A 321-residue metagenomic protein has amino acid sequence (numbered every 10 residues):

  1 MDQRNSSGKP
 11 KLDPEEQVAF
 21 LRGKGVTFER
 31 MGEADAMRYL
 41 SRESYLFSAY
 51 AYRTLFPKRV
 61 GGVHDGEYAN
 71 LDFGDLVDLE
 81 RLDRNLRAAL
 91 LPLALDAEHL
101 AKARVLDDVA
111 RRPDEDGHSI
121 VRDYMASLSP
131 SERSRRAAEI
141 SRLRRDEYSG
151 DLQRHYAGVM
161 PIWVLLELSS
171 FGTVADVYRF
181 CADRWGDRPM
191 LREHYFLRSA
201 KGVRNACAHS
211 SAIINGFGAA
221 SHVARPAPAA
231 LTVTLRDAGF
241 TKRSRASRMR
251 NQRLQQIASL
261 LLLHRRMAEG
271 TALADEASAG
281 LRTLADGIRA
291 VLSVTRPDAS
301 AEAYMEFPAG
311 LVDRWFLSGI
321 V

Functional and structural regions predicted by a protein language model:
M1-G202, I214-V321: Extended intrinsically disordered or low-complexity regions, especially N/C-terminal cytosolic tails and loops, rather
S210: Acidic/aromatic/glycine-rich contiguous surface patches that form carbohydrate-binding/processing clefts and analogous
